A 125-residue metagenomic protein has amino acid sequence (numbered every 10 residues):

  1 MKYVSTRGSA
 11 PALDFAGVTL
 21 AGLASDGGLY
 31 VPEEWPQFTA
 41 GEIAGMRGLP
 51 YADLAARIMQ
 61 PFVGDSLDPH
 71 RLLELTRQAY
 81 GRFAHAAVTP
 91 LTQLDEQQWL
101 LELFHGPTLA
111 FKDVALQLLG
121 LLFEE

Functional and structural regions predicted by a protein language model:
M1-E125: PLP-dependent amino-acid enzyme catalytic core
